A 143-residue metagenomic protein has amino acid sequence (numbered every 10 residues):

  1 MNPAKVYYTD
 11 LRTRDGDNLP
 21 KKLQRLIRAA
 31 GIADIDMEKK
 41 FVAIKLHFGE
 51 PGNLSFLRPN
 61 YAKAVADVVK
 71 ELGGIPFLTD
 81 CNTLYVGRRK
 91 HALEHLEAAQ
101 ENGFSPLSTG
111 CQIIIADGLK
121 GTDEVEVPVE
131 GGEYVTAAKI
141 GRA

Functional and structural regions predicted by a protein language model:
M1-R142: N-terminal and secondary-structure boundary signal
